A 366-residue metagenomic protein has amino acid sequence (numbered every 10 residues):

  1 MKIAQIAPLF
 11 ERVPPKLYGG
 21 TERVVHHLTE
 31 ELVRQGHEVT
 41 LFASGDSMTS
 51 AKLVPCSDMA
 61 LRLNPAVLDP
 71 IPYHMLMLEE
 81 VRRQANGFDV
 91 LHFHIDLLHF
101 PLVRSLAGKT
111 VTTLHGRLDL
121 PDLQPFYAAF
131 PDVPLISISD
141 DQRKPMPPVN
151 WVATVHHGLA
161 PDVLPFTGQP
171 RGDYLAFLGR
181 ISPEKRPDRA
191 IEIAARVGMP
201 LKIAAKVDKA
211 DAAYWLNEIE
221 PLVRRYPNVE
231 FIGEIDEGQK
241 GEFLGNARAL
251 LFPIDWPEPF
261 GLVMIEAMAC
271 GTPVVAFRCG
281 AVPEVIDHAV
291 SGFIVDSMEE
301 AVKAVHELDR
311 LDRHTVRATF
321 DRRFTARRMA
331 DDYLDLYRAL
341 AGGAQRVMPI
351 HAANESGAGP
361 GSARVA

Functional and structural regions predicted by a protein language model:
M1-A366: Catalytic cores of nucleotide-sugar-dependent glycosyltransferases that transfer UDP/GDP/TDP-activated
